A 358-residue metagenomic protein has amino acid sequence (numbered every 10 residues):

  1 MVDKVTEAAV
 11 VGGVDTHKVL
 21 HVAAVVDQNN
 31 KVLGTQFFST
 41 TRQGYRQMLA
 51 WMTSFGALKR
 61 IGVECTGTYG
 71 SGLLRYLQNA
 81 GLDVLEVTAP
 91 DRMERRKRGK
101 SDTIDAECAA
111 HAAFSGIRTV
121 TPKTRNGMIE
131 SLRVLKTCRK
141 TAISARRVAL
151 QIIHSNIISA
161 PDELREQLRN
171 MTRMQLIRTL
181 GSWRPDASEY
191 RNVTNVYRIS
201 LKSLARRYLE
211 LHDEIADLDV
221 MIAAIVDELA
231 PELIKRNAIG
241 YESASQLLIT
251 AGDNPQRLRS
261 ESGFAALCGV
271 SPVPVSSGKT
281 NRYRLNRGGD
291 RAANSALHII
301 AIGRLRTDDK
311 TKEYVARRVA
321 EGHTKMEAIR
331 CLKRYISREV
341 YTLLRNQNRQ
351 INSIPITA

Functional and structural regions predicted by a protein language model:
V2-D27, A109, A142: Gly/Thr-rich phosphate-binding beta-strand-loop-beta motif of the actin/hexokinase/Hsp70
V19-Q43: Short glycine-rich, Thr/Ser-proximal phosphate-binding strand/loop in the N-terminal lobe of ATP-dependent enzymes
Q43-R60: Short, basic/hydrophobic alpha-helical segments
L58-Y69: Short glycine-rich phosphate-binding loop at a beta-alpha junction
Q78, V84-P122, E130, V134 (+2 more regions): Short alpha-helix plus adjacent loop in nuclease-associated cores
T137-E232: Glycine-rich, often acidic, oxyanion-interacting loops/wings at catalytic, nucleic-acid, or phospho-protein interfaces
I234-K235, Y241-K325, S353: Phosphate-backbone recognition surface of nucleic-acid-processing proteins
A320-A358: Basic, amphipathic alpha-helical segments enriched in Lys/Arg and hydrophobic/aromatic residues
